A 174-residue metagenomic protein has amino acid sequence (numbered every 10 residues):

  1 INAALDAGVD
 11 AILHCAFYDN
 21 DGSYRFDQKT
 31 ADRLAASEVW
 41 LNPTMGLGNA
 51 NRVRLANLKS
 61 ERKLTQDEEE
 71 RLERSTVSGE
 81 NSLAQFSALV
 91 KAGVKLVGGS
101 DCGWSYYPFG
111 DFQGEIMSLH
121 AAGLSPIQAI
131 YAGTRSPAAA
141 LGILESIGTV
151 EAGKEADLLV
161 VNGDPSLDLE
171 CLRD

Functional and structural regions predicted by a protein language model:
I1-E80, A92, V97, C102-W104 (+3 more regions): Active-site core of metal-dependent hydrolases
N20, Y107, D168: Conserved protein kinase catalytic core
D67, G79-D164: His/Asp/Glu-enriched, well-ordered alpha-helical/loop segment that forms or immediately abuts the divalent-metal
L169-D174: Short, intrinsically disordered, charge-balanced linker/junction segments flanking boundaries in proteins
